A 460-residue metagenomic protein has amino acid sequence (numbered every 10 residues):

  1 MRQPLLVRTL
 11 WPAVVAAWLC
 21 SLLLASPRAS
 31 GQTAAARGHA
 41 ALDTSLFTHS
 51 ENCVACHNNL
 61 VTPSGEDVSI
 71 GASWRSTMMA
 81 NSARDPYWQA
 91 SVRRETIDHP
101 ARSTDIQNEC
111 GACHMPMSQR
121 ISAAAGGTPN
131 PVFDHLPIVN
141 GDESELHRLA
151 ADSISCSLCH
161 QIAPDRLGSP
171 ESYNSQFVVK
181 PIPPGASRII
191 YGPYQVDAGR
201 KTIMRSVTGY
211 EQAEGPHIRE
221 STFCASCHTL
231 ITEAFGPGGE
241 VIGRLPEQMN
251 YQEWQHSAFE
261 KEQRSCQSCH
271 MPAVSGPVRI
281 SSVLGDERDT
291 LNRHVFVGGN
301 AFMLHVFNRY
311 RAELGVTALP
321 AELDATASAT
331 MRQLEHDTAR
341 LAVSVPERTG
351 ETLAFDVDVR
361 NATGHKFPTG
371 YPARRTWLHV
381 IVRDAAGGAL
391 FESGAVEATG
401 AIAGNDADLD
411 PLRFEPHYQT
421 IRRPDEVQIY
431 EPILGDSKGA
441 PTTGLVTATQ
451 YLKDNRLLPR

Functional and structural regions predicted by a protein language model:
M1-R8: N-terminal secretory signal peptides that target proteins for export/translocation
P12-A25: Bacterial N-terminal signal peptides
A25, A29-G31: Boundary at the C-terminal end of the N-terminal hydrophobic targeting segment
Q32-S64: N-terminal module-boundary/linker segments of secreted carbohydrate-active enzymes
T33-R37, L60-I97, G127-R460: Primarily the internal scaffold of c-type cytochrome electron-transfer domains, especially repeated/multiheme c-type
L46, S50-E51, S103, Q107 (+3 more regions): Residues immediately within or flanking Cys/His clusters that coordinate Zn2+ in small zinc-binding modules
C53, W88-E109, Q119-S122: N-terminal catalytic scaffold of extracellular/periplasmic and nuclease hydrolases that process anionic headgroups
A112, P116-A123, D134-H135: Conserved, well-structured interaction surfaces
